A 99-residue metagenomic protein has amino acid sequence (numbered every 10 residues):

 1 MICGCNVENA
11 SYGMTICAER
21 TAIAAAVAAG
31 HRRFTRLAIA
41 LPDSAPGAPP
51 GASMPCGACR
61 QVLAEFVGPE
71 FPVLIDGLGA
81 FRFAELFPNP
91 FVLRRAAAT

Functional and structural regions predicted by a protein language model:
G4-C5, A84: Short linear motifs in exposed loops
C5-N9, V27, G79: Preference for short coil/turn "hinge" residues that link or interrupt alpha-helices
N6-T21: Compact, glycine-rich, soluble single-domain proteins
C17-E19, A25-R33: Active-site- and interface-proximal helix/loop "cap" or "latch" segments in soluble metabolic and energy-transducing
A29-T99: C-terminal binding/interaction regions
